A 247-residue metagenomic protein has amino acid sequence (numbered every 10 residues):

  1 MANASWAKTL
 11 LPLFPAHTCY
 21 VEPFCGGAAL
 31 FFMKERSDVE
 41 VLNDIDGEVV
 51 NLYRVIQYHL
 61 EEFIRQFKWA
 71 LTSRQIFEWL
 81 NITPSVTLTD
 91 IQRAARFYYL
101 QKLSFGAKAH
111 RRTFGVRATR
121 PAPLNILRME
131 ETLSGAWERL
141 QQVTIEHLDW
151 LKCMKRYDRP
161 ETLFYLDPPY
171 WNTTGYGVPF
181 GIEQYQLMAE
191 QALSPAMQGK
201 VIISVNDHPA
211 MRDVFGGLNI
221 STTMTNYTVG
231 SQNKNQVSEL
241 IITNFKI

Functional and structural regions predicted by a protein language model:
M1-W6, L13-F14, A28, Q57-Y165 (+5 more regions): SAM-dependent nucleic-acid methyltransferase catalytic core
A16-C19, D38-V39, L140-T144, A192-V201: Short active-site oxyanion
H17-Q75: Conserved S-adenosyl-L-methionine
G26, Y53, Y98, V201 (+1 more regions): A residue-level signal for conserved active-site and pocket-lining positions in enzyme catalytic cores
F31-R36, K155-R159, P209-G217: Short loop/helix-cap segments at secondary-structure boundaries that form the rim of catalytic
V41-D44, Y165, N219-T225: Short hydrophobic/aromatic-enriched beta-strand-loop microsegments
I45-E48, Y170-W171, M224-S231: Short, acidic/turn-prone active-site loops that include or flank metal/cofactor- and phosphate-binding residues
G181-I247: Long, positively charged, glycine-interspersed low-complexity recognition regions
